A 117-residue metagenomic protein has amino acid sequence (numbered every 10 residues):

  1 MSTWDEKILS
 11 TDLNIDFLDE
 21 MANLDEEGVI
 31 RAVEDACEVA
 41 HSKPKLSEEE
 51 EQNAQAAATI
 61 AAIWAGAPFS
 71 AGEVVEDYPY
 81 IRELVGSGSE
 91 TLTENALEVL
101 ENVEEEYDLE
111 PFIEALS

Functional and structural regions predicted by a protein language model:
M1-P44: Short terminal alpha-helical segments
E20, L24, W64-A67, V103-E106: Residue-level signature of the C-terminal ends
I30-D35, P68-A71, T93-L97: Amphipathic alpha-helical scaffolding segments comprising HEAT/armadillo-like alpha-solenoid repeats
V39-S42, A62-G66, N102, A115: Positions within ordered alpha-helical repeat solenoids
H41-N53: Structural motif
Q52-G66: Short, hydrophobic/amphipathic alpha-helical patches that form generic packing surfaces within helical domains
A62-S87: Mid-chain, well-packed structural core segment of small domains
Y80-S117: Amphipathic alpha-helical binding modules
